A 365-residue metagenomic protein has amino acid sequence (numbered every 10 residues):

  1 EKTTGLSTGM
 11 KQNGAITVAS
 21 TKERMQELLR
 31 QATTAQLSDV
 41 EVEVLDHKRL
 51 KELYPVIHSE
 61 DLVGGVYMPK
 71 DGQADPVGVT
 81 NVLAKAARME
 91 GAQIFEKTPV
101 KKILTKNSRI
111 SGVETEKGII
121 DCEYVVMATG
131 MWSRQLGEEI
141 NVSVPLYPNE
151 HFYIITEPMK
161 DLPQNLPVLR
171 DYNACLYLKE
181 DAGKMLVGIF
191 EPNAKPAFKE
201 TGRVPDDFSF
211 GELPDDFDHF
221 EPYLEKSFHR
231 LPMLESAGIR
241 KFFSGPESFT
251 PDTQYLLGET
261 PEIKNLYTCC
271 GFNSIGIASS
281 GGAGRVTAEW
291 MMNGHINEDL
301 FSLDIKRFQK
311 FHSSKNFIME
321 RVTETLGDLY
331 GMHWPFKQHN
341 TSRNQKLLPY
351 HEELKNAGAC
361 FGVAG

Functional and structural regions predicted by a protein language model:
E1-L53, N173-L178, A182-L186, G211 (+4 more regions): Dinucleotide-binding Rossmann-like beta1-alpha1 core, especially the glycine-rich loop that anchors the ADP
L6-T17, K51-E90, G202-G211, K264-F272: Helix-loop-beta segment of a Rossmann-like dinucleotide-binding subdomain
M10-A15, N149-E150, F242: Short Gly/Ser/Thr- and Asp/Glu-enriched loop/turn motifs at secondary-structure junctions
Q12, D46, E96-T98, K241: Short loop/edge segments at beta-strand edges and connector loops that shape dinucleotide/nucleotide cofactor-binding
E23-Q26, Y54-L62, L104-S111, S248-T253 (+1 more regions): A short, glycine/Asx- and small/polar-enriched loop/turn that sits immediately N-terminal to a beta-strand
T33, V66-Y124, W132, G281: Helical element adjacent to the flavin cofactor pocket in flavoenzyme catalytic cores
K102-T201, P205-P214, P222-R230, N316-K337 (+1 more regions): Flavin-dependent oxidoreductases
N173, A182, P196, E212-Q345: C-terminal catalytic lobe of FAD-dependent flavoproteins
